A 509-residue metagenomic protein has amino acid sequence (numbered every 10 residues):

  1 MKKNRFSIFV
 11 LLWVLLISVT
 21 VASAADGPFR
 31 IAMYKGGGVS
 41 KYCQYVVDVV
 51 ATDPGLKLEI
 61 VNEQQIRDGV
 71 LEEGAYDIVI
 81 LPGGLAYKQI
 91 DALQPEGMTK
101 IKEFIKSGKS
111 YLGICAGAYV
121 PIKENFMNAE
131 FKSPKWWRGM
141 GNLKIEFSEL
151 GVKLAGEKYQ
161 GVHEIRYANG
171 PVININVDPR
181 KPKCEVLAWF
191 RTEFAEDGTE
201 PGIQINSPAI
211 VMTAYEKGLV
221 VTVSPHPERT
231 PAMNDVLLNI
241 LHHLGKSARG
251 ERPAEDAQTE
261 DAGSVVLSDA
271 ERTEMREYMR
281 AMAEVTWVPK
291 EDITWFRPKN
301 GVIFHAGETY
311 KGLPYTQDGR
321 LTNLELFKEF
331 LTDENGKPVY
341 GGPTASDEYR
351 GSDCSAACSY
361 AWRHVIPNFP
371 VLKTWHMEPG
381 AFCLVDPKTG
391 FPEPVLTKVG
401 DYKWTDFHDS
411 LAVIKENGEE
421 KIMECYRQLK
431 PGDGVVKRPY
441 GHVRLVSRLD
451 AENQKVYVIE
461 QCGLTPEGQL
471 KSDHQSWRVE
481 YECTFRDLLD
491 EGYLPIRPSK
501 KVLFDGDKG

Functional and structural regions predicted by a protein language model:
M1-V10: Bacterial N-terminal signal peptides that target proteins for export
F9-T20: Bacterial N-terminal signal peptides
D26-F29, K102, E130, S207 (+1 more regions): Extracellular ligand-binding/catalytic regions of CAZymes and related secreted enzymes and adhesion modules
R30-A32, S40-N125: Helical hinge/lid and interdomain linker segments adjacent to catalytic or ligand-binding clefts that mediate domain
I145-P231: Catalytic beta-strand/loop cores that center a nucleophilic Ser/Cys/Thr and support acyl-enzyme chemistry
D256-P370: N-terminal capping segments
G263-D269, A412-E424, R438-G509: Aromatic- and glycine-rich peptidoglycan recognition patches
F369-E467: ...with weaker cross-activation on analogous glycine-rich loops/strands in unrelated enzymes
